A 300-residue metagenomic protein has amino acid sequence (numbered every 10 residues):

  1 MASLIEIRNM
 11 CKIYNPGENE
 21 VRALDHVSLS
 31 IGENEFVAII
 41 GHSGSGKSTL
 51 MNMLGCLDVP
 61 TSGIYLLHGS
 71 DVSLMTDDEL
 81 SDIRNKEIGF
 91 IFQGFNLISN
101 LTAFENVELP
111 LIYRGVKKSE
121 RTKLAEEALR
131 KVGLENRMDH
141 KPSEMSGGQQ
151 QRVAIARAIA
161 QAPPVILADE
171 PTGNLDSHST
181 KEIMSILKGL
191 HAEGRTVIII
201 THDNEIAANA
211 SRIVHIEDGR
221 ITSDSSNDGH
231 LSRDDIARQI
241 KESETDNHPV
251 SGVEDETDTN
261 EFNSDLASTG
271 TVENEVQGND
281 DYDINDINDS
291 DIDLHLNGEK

Functional and structural regions predicted by a protein language model:
A2-R212, I216: ABC family nucleotide-binding domain
R22, S28, G133, S251-E254 (+2 more regions): N-terminal non-cleavable signal-anchor helices
N52, D234-E242, N260-S264, N285 (+1 more regions): Polar/charged alpha-helical tracts
N174, D203, T259, T271-E273: Serine/threonine-rich, low-complexity intrinsically disordered segments
R220-H248: Conserved beta-strand-loop-alpha-helix hinge in the C-terminal portion of ABC ATPase nucleotide-binding domains
V250-E261, D265, G270: Intrinsically disordered, low-complexity charged/polar segments
S264-K300: Long, low-complexity, intrinsically disordered segments
